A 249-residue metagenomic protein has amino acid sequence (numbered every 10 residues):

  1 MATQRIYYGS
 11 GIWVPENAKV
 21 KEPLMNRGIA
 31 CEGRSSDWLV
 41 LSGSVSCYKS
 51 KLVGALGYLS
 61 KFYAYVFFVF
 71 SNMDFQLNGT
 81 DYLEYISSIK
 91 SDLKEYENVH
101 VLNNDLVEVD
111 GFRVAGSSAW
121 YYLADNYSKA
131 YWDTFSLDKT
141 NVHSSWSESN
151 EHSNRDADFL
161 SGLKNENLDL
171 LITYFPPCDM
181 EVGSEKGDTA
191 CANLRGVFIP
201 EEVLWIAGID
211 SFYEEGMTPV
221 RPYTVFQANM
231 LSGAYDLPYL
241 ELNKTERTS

Functional and structural regions predicted by a protein language model:
M1-F68, D74-L77, N165-N167: N-terminal active-site segment of His-dependent metallophosphoesterases
A2, E108, R195-L204, S211-S249: Binuclear metal-dependent phosphoesterase catalytic core
Y8-S10, L39-S44, F67-N72, H100-N104 (+3 more regions): Active-site neighborhood of phospho(di)ester-bond hydrolases with catalytic His/Asp-centered motifs
W13-V20, S46-K51, M73-E84, L106-V109 (+4 more regions): Active-site environment of divalent metal-dependent phosphoester hydrolases
C31-S35, V101-E108: Short acidic low-complexity segments
V53-G57, Y82-S87, E185-R195: Charged helix-capping and loop-helix junction motifs
N78-L102: Glycine/small-residue-rich loop that forms an oxyanion/phosphate-binding "nest" at active or ligand-binding sites
R113-E185: Active-site-proximal loop/helix segment associated with metal-binding centers of metalloenzymes
